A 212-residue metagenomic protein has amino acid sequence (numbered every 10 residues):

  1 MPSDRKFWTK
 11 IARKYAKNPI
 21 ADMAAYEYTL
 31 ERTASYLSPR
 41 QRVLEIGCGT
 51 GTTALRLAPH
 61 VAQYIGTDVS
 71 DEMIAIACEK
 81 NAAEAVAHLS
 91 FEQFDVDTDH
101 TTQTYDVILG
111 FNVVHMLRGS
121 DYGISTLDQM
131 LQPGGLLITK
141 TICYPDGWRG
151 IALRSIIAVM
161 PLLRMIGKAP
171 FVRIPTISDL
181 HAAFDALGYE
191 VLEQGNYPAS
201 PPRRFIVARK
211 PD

Functional and structural regions predicted by a protein language model:
M1-S38, P145, I151, P198 (+1 more regions): Conserved class I S-adenosyl-L-methionine
D22, I142-L187, E193-G195: C-terminal alpha-helical "lid/dimerization" subdomain adjacent to the S-adenosyl-L-methionine
L44, T50-T98: Class I SAM-dependent methyltransferase SAM/SAH-binding core
D97-I108: A short acidic, Gly/Pro-enriched loop at the edge of an enzyme's catalytic core that lines a small-molecule cofactor
V107-S120: A short SAM/SAH-binding and catalytic strip from SAM-dependent methyltransferases
D121-P133: A short glycine-rich, Lys/Arg-flanked "PGG" loop and its adjoining helix->strand segment in the class I
G135-T141: Conserved beta-strand signature within the Rossmann-like core of class I S-adenosyl-L-methionine
L187-D212: Core SAM-dependent methyltransferase catalytic element
